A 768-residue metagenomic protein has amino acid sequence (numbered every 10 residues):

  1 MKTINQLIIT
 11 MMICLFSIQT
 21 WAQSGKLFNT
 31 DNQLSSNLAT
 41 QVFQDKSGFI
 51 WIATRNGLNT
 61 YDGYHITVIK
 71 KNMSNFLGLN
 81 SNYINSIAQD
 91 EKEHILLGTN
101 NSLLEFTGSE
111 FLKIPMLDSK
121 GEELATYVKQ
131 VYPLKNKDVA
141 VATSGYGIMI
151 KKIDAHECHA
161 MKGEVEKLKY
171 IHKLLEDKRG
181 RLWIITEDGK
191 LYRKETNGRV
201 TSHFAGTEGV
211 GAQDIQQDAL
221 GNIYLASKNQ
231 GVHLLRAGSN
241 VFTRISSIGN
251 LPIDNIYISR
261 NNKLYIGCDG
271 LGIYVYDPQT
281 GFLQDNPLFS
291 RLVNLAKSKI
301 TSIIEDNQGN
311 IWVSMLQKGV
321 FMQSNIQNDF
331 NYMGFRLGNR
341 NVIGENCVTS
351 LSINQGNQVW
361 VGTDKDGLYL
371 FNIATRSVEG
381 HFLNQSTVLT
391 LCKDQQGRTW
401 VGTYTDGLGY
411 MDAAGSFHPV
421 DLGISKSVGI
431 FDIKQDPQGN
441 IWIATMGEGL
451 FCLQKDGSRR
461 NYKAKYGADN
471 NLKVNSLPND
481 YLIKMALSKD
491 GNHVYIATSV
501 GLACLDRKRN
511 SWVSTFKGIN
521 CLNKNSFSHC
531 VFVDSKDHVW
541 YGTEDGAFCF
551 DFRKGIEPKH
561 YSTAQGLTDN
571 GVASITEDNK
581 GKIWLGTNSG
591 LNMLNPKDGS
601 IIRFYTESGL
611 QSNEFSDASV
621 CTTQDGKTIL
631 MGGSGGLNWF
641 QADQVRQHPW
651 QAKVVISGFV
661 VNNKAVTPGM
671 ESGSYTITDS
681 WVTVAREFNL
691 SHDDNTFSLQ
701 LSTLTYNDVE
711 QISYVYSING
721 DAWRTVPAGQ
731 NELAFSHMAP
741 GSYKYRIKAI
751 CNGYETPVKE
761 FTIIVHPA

Functional and structural regions predicted by a protein language model:
M1-L27, Y224, W312, W360 (+4 more regions): Bacterial Sec-dependent N-terminal signal peptides
W21-Q44, I50, M73-I84, K120-L124 (+12 more regions): Residue-level "micro-hotspots" composed of small/polar
Q44-S47, Q89-K92, P133-N136, E176-R179 (+10 more regions): Residue-level detector of Asp-centered blade-edge/turn motifs that repeat once per structural unit in beta-propeller
F49-W51, H94-L96, D138-A140, R181-W183 (+10 more regions): Conserved beta-propeller blade signature
N56-N59, N101-L104, S144-I148, E187-L191 (+10 more regions): Loop/turn residues immediately N-terminal
D62-H65, T107-E110, K152-H156, E195-R199 (+10 more regions): Short loop/turn segments that connect beta-strands within beta-propeller blades
I66-A88, T387-T390: Blade-loop segments of beta-propeller domains
K129-V131, V141-Y146, C158, E166-K178 (+3 more regions): Solenoidal tandem-repeat scaffolds enriched in leucines and small polar residues
